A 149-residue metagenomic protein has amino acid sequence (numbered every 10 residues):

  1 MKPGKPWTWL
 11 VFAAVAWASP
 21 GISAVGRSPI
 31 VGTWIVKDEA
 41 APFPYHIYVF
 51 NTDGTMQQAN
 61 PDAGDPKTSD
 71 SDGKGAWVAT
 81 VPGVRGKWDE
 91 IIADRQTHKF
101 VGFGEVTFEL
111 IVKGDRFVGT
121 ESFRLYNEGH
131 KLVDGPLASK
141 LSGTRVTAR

Functional and structural regions predicted by a protein language model:
M1-W9: Bacterial N-terminal signal peptides that target proteins for export
W9-A18: Bacterial N-terminal signal peptides
W17-G26: Bacterial Sec-dependent signal peptides at the C-terminal "C-region" and cleavage site
R27-P44, G75: Tryptophan-anchored aromatic micro-motifs
P44-R85, E90-I91, R116-V118: N-terminal glycine/threonine-rich, aromatic-flanked beta-hairpin/loop signature
H46-V49, D72-A79, F103-V112, S122 (+1 more regions): Hydrophobic/aromatic beta-strand elements that line small-molecule binding cavities or substrate pockets in beta-rich
G86-W88, I92-G114, V118: Acidic, glycine-rich flexible loop segments
F123-R149: Edge beta-strand at a domain terminus
